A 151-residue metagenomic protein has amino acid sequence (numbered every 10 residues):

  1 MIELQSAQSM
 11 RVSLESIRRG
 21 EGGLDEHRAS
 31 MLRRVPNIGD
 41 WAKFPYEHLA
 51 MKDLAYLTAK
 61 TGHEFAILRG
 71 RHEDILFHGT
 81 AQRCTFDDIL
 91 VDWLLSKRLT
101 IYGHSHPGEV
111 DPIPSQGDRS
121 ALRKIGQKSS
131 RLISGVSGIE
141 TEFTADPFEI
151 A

Functional and structural regions predicted by a protein language model:
I2-L24, N37-D40, C84-A151: Active-site-proximal loop/helix of nucleotide/amide-processing enzymes and allied scaffolds
L32-R33: The feature captures the catalytic groove of carbohydrate-active enzymes
N37-L57, Q116-G117: Charged, amphipathic alpha-helical segments
A59-E64: Short, flexible loop/turn motifs enriched in small residues
I67-R71, I133-G135: Short hydrophobic alpha-helical segments used for membrane anchoring or interfacial signaling
G70-H72, A81, H106: Short glycine-rich, polar/acidic loop-and-turn segments at beta strand-coil junctions
D74-G79, E142: Amphipathic coiled-coil signal-relay and dimerization helices
